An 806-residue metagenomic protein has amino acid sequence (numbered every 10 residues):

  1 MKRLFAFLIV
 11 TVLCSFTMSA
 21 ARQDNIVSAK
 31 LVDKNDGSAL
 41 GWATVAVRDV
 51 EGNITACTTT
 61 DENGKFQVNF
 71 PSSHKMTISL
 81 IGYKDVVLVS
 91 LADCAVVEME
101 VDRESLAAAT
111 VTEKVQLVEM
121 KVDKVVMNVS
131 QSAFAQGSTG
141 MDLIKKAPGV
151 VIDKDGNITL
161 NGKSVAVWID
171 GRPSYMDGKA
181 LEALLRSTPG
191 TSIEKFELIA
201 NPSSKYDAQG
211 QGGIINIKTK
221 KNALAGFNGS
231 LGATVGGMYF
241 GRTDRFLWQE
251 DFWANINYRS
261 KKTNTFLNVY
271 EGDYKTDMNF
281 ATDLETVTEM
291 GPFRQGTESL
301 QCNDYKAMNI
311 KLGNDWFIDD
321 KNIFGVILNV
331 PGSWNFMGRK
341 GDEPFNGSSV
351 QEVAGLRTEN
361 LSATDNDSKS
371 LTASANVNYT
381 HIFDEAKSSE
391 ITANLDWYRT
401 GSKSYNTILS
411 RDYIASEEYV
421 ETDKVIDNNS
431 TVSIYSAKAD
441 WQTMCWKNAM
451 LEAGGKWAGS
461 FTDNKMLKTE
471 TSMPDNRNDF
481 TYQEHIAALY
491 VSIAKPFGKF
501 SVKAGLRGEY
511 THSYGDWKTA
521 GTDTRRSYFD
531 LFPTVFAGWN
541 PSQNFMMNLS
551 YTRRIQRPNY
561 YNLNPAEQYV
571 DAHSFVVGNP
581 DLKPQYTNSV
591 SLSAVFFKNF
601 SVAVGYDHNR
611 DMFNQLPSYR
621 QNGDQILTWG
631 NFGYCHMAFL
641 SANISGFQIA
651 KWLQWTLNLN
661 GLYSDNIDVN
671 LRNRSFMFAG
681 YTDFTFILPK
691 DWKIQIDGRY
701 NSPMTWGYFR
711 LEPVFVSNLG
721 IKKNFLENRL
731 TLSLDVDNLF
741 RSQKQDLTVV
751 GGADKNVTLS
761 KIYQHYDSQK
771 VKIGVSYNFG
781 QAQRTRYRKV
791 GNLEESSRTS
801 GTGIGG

Functional and structural regions predicted by a protein language model:
R3, N309-S333, E359-W517, N540 (+2 more regions): Face-selective signature of the C-terminal outer-membrane beta-barrel domain
V32, A46-R48, S79-Y83, C94-A133 (+3 more regions): Short, acidic, small-residue-rich periplasmic hinge/interaction motif at the N-terminus of Gram-negative outer-membrane
E51-K65: Short, acidic Ser/Thr/Gly-rich low-complexity loop/linker segments typical of extracellular and cell-surface proteins
D93-E100, G140-D142, L181-L184, L198 (+2 more regions): N-terminal periplasmic accessory domains that precede and gate Gram-negative outer-membrane beta-barrel machines
K146, P173-A200: Short acidic/polar hinge/loop motifs at secondary-structure boundaries that mediate gating or recognition
T219-Y239, T276-D283, G296, A307-G313 (+10 more regions): Surface-exposed extracellular loop regions of Gram-negative outer-membrane beta-barrel proteins
G241, N478-E484, R526, I555-H608 (+3 more regions): Outer-membrane beta-barrel signature, preferentially recognizing the C-terminal barrel domain of Gram-negative
I434-K438, R477, K583, S589 (+3 more regions): Outer membrane beta-barrel strand-and-loop segments of large Gram-negative receptors, especially TonB-dependent
